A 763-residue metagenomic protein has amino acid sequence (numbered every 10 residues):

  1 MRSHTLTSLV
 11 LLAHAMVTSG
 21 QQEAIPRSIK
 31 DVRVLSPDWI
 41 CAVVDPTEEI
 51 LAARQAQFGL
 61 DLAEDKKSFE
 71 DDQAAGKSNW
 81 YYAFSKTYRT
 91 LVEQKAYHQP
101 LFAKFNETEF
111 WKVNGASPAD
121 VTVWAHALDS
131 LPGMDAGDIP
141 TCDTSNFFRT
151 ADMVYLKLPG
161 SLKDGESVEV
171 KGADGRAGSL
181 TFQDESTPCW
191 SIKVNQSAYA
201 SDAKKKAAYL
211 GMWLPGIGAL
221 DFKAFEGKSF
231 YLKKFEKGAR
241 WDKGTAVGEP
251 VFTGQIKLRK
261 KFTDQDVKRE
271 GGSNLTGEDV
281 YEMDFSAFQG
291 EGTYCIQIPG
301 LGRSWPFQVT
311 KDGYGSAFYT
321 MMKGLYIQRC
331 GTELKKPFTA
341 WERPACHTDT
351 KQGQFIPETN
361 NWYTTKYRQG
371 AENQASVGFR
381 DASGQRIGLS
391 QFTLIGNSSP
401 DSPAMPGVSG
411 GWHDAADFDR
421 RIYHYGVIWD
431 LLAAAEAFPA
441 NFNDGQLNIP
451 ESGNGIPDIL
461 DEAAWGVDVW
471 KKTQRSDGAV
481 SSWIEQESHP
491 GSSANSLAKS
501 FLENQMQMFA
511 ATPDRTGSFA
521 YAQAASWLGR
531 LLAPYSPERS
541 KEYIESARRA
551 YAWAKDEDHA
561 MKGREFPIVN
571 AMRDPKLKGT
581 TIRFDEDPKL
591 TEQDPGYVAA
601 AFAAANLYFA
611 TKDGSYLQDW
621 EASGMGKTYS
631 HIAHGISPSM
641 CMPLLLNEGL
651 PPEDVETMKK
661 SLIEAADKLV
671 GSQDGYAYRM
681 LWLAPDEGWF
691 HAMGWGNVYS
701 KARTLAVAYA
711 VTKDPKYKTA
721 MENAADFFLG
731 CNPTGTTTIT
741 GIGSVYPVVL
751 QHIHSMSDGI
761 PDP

Functional and structural regions predicted by a protein language model:
I25-D152, S197-A198, K204-P299, Q328-Y425 (+6 more regions): Aromatic (Trp/Tyr) and acidic
K157-G165, S286-E291: Surface-exposed, short loops/turns at beta-strand junctions within beta-sandwich domains
G160-S191: Acidic, Ser/Thr/Gly/Pro-rich low-complexity segments and short DxT(G/T)-type signature motifs
G175-L180, L301-T310: Short Trp-Ser/Thr-centered turn/loop motifs at beta-strand boundaries
N448-G455, I459: Acidic, glycine-anchored loop motifs typical of Ca2+
P457-W483: Carboxylate/His-rich catalytic cores and anion/metal-binding grooves
G624-S630: Solenoid-like repeat scaffolds
